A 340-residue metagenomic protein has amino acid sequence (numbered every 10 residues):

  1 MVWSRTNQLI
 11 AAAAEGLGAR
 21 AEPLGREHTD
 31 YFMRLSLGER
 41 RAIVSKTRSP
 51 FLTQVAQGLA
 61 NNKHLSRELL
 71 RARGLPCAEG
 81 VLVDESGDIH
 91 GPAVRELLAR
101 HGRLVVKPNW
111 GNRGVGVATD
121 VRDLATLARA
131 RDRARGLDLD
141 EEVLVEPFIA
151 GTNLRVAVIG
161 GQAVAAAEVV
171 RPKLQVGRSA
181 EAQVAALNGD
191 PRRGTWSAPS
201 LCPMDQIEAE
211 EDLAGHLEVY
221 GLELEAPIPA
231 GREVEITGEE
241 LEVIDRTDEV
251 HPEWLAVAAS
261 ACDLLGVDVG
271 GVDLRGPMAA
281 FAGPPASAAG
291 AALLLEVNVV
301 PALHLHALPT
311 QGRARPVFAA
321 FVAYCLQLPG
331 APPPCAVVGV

Functional and structural regions predicted by a protein language model:
M1-M33, S200-L217: N-terminal-biased segments
A21-V44, E225-R232: Short, composition-biased local secondary-structure segments
P23, R155, D273: Short, surface-exposed charged micro-motifs
F32-A42, L154-I159, A163-A165, A280-L305: A short beta-strand motif that forms the metal-chelation/ATP-contact edge of phosphoryl-transfer active sites
A42-T47, T53-L201, P252-L255: Active-site nucleotide/adenylate-binding loops and adjacent lid/helix of ATP-dependent enzymes
A150, V158-S260, L264, L303-A314 (+1 more regions): ATP-dependent carboxylate/phosphate-activation module, predominantly the ATP-grasp catalytic core and closely related
E235-E249, D263-V269, G276-V340: C-terminal active-site "lid" helix and adjoining low-complexity regulatory extension at the edge of ATP-using catalytic
